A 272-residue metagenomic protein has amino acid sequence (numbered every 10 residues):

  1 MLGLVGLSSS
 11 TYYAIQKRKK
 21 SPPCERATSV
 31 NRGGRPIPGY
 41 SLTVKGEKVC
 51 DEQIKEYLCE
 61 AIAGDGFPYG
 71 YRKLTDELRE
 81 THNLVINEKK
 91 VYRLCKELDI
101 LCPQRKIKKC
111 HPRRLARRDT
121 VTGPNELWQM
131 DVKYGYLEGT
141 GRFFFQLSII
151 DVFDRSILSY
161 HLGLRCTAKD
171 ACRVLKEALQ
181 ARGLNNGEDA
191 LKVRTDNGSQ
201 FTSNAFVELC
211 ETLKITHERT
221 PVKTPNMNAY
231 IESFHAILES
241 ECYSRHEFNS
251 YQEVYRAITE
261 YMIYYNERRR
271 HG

Functional and structural regions predicted by a protein language model:
M1-V5, L74: Short alpha-helical "recognition helix" segments of helix-turn-helix
G3, E52, Q252-R256: A generic "alpha-helical surface" signal
L4, G46-C50, G66, T167 (+3 more regions): A generic short alpha-helical patch detector that favors 3-5-residue windows in or near N-terminal regions
V5, Q16, I150-D151, H235: Short, small-residue-rich loop/turn micro-motifs
T11-L127, T224: Basic, flexible linker segments flanking DNA-binding modules in nucleic acid-interacting mobile-element proteins
N83-E88, R93-C102, A116-Q146, V152-T259 (+1 more regions): RNase H-like DDE/DDD metal-dependent nuclease/strand-transfer catalytic core used by mobile genetic elements
I107, E260-G272: Charged, gly/pro-enriched flexible loop segments at helix/strand junctions
